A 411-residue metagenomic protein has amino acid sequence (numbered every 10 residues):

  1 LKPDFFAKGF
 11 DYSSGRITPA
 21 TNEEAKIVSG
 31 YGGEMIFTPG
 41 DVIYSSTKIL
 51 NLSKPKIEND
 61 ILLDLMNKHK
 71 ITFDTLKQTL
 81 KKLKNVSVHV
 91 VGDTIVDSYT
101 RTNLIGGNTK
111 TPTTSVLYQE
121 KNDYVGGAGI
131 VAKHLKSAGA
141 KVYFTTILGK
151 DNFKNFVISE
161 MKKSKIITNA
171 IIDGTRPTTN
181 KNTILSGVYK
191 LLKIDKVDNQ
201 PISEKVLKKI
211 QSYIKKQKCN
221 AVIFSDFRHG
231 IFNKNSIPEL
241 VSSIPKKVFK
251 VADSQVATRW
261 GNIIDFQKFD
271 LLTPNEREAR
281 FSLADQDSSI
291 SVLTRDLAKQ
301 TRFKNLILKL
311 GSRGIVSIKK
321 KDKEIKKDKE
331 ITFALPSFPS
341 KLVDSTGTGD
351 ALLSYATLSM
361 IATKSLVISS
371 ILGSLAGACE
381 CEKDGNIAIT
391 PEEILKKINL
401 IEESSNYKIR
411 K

Functional and structural regions predicted by a protein language model:
L1-K68, E402-E403, Y407-K411: Nucleotidyltransferase catalytic core that binds NTPs
G9-D11, P39-G40, D226, S254 (+2 more regions): Short secondary-structure boundary segments
Y12-E23, T102, H229-N235, S282-A284: Glycine/threonine-rich flexible loop motifs
L63-Y143, P336-V343, Y407-K411: Glycine-rich phosphate/adenosyl-contacting loop at the front of the ribokinase-like
V86, T113-T179, I394-N399: Substrate-binding N-lobe of the ribokinase-like
A170-R176, T183-Q217: Conserved phosphate-binding/catalytic loop of the ribokinase/pfkB sugar-kinase fold
P201, K218, N235-K268, D285-K411: Conserved phosphate-binding/catalytic region of the ribokinase-like
C219-N233: Short acidic, glycine-rich surface-loop motifs adjacent to enzyme active sites
